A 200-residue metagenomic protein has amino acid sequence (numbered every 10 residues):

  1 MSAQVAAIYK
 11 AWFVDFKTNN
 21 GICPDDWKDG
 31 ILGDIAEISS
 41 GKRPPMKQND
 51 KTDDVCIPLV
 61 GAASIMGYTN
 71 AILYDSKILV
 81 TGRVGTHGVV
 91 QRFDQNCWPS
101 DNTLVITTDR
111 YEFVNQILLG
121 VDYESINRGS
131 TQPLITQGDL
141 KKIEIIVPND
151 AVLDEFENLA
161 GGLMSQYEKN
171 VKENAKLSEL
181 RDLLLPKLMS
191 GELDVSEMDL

Functional and structural regions predicted by a protein language model:
S2-P45, D50-V60, D150-V195: Non-catalytic DNA-recognition/assembly elements of restriction-modification systems
K28-P148, D199: DNA target-recognition domains and sequence-specific DNA-contacting regions of bacterial/archaeal
